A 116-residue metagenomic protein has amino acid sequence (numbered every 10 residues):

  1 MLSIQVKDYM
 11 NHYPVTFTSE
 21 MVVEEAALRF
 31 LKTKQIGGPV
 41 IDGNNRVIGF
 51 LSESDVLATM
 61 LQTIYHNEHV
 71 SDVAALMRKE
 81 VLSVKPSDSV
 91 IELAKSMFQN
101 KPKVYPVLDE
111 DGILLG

Functional and structural regions predicted by a protein language model:
M1-Y13, S52-P102, L114: Tandem CBS (Bateman) regulatory domains
T16, E20, R46, H66-N67: A generic helix-loop boundary/linker signal
T16-K34, I41, S83-K101, V107-E110: The conserved cystathionine-beta-synthase
G37-P39, F50: Short, conserved beta-strand segments within well-ordered enzyme catalytic domains that often line or immediately flank
G43-N44, D55: Residues at secondary-structure transition points
I48-G49, G116: Conserved glycine-centered beta-strand/turn positions repeated across beta-sheet architectures
